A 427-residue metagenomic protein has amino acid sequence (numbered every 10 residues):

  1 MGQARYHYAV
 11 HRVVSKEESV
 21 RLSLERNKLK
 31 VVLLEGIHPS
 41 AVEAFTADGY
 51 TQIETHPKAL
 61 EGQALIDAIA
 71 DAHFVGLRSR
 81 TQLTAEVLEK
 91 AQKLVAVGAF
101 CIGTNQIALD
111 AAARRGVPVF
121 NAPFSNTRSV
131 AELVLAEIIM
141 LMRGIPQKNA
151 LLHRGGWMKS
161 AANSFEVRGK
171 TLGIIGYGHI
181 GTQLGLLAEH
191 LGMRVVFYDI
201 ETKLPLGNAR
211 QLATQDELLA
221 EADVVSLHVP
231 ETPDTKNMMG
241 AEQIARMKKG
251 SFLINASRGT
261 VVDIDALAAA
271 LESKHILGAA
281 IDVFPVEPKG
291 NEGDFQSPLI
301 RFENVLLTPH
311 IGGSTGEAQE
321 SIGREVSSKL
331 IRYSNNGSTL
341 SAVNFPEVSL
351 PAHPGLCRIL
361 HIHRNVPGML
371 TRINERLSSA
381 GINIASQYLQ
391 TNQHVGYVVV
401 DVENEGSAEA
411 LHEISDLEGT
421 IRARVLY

Functional and structural regions predicted by a protein language model:
V13-F120, L218-A220, G240-E242, R246 (+2 more regions): An N-terminal-biased, well-structured beta-alpha scaffold segment characteristic of Rossmann-like dinucleotide-binding
E17-L33, S40, D48-I53, Q63 (+10 more regions): Structural/interface elements that position substrates and couple domains in central-metabolism enzymes
A70, L83-E86, V196, I200-Q296 (+1 more regions): Rossmann-like adenosine-cofactor binding region
R115-T171, H179, Q183-H190, S338-V343: Phosphate-binding beta-alpha-beta segment of Rossmann-like dinucleotide-binding domains, i.e., the NAD(P)
V119, G250-A352, Y397, D401 (+2 more regions): Rossmann-like dinucleotide-binding domain for NAD(H)/NADP(H)
L340-Y427: A conserved regulatory-domain signal marking ACT and ACT-like small-molecule sensing domains and adjacent regulatory
